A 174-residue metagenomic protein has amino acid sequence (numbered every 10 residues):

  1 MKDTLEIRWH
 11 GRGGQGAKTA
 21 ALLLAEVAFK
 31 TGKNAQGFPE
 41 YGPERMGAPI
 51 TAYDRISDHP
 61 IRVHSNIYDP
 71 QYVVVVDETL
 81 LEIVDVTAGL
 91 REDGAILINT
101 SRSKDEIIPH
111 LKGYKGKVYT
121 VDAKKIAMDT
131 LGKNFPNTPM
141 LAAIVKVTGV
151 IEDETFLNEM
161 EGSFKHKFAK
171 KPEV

Functional and structural regions predicted by a protein language model:
M1-V174: Active-site cofactor/cluster-binding pocket
